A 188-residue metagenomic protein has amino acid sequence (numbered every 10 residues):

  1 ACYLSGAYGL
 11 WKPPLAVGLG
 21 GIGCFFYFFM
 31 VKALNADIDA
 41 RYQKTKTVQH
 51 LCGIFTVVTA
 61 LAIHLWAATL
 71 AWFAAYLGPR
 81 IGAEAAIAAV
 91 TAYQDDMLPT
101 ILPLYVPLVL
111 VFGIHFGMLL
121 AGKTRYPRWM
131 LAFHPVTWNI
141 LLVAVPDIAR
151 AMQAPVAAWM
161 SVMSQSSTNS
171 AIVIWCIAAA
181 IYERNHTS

Functional and structural regions predicted by a protein language model:
A1-S188: Hydrophobic, aromatic-enriched alpha-helical segments typical of multi-pass transmembrane helices
